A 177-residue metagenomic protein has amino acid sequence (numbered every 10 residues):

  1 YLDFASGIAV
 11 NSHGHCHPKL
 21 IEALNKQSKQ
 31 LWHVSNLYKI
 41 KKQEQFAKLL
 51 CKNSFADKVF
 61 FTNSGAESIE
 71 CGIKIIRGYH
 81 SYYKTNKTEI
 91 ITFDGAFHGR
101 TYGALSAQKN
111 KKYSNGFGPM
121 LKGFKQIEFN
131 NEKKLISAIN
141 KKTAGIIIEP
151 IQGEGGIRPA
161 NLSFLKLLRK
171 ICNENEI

Functional and structural regions predicted by a protein language model:
L2-T85: Glycine-rich loop-to-alpha-helix module at the N-terminal edge of alpha/beta enzyme cores
G7, G65-A66, A96, I151-G153: Short glycine-rich anion-binding loops that position phosphate/pyrophosphate groups of nucleotides and phosphorylated
G14-P18, A107, K111, L162: Short, conserved loop/turn and helix-capping segments at secondary-structure boundaries that abut family-defining
W32, G99-T101, E154-G156: A short acidic, helix-capping loop that chelates divalent metal ions and anchors anionic groups
Y38, G156-P159: Alpha-helix capping and helix-loop boundary segments enriched in small/acidic/polar residues
K48-G145: PLP-dependent aspartate aminotransferase-fold enzymes
N140, R158-I177: Catalytic PLP-binding core of fold-type I/II PLP enzymes
T143-I157: Short acidic, glycine-rich surface-loop motifs adjacent to enzyme active sites
